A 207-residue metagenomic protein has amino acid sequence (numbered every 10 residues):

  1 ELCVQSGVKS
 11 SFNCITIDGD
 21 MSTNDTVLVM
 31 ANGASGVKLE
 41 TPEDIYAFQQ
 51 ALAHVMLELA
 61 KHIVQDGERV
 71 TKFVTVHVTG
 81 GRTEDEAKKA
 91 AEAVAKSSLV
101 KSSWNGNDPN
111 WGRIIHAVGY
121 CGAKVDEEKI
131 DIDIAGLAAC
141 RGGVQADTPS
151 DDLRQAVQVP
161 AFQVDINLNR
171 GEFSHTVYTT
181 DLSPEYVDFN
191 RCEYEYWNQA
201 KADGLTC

Functional and structural regions predicted by a protein language model:
E1-C207: A structural signal for small-residue-enriched, beta-sheet-centric alpha/beta enzyme cores and oligomeric scaffold folds
